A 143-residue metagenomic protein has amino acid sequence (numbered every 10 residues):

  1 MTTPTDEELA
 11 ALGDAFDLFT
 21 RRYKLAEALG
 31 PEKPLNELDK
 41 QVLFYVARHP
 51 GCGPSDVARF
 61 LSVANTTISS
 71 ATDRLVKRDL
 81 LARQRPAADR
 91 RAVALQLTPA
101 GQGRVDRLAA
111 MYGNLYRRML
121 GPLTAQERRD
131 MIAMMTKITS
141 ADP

Functional and structural regions predicted by a protein language model:
M1-A10, Q126-P143: C-terminal regulatory/oligomerization modules of transcriptional regulators
M1-L35: N-terminal leader segment of winged-helix/HTH proteins
K24, D73-A133: Charged, amphipathic alpha-helical coiled-coil/dimerization segments
L25-T67, A94: N-terminal helix-turn-helix DNA-binding core of bacterial DNA-binding proteins
F44-R48, A109, T136: Short, locally clustered residues in the helix-turn-helix/winged-helix DNA-binding domain
